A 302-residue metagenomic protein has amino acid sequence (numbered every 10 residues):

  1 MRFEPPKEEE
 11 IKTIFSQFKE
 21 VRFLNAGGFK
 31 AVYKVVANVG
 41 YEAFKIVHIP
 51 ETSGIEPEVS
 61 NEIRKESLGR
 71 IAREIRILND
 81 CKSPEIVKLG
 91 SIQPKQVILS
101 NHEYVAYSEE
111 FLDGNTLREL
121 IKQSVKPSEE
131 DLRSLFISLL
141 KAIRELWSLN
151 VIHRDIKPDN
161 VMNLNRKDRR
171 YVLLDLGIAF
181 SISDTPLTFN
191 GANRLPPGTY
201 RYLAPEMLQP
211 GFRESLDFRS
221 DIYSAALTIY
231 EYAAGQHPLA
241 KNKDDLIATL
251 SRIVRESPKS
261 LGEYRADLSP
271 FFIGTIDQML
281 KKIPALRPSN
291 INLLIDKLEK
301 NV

Functional and structural regions predicted by a protein language model:
E58-D80: AlphaC helix of the eukaryotic protein kinase fold
K82-Q93: Conserved HxN/HPN-centered segment at the entrance to the catalytic loop of eukaryotic protein kinase-like domains
L99-T116: Conserved short submotifs of the Hanks-type protein kinase catalytic core that shape the nucleotide-binding pocket
T116-P127: AlphaC helix of the protein kinase catalytic domain
L135-F136: Activation segment signature within eukaryotic-like protein kinase domains
W147-L164: Catalytic-loop of the protein kinase fold
G191-M207: Conserved activation segment of eukaryotic-like protein kinases, specifically the C-terminal portion of the activation
